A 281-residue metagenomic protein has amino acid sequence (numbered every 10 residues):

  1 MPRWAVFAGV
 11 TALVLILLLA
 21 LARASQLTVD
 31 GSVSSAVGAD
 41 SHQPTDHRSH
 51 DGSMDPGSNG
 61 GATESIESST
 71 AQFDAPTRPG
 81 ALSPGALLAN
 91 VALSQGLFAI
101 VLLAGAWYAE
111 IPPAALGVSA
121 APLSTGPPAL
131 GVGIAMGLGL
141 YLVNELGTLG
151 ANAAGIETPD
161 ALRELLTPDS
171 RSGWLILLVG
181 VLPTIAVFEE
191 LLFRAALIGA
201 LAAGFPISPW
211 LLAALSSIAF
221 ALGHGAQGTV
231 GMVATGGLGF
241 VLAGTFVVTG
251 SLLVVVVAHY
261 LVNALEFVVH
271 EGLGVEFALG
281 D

Functional and structural regions predicted by a protein language model:
M1-G131, Y141, F267-D281: N-terminal, membrane-interfacial amphipathic/helix-forming hydrophobic leader that caps and precedes the first
P2-V10, A86-S94, P127-M136, G173-L177 (+4 more regions): Alpha-helical transmembrane segments of integral membrane proteins
V14-I16, L162-D281: Transmembrane helix-loop-helix hairpins at the membrane interface of multi-pass integral membrane proteins
L19-G31, N144-L149, R194-A195, G199 (+2 more regions): Short helix-terminus and kink motifs of transmembrane alpha helices, predominantly at the cytoplasmic interface
S49, M54-S58, A114, L130 (+5 more regions): Generic detector of intrinsically disordered, low-complexity, polar/charged segments
A75-R78, L87-A89, I156-T158, L191-F193 (+2 more regions): N-terminal start-of-chain detector that recognizes signal peptides and the immediate post-cleavage beginning
V101-L102, G147, I198, L242: Generic structural marker for isolated residues within well-ordered, non-membrane alpha-helices of soluble domains
W107-I185, I198, A203: Juxtamembrane helix-loop-helix connectors linking adjacent transmembrane helices in multi-pass membrane enzymes
